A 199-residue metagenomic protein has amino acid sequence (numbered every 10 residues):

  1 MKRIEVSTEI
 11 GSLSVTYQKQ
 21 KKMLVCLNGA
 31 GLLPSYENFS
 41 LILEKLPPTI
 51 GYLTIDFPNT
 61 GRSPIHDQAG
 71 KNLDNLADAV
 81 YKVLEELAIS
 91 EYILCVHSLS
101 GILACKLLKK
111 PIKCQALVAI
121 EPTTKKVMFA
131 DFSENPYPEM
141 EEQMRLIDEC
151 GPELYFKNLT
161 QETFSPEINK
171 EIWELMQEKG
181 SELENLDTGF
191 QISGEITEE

Functional and structural regions predicted by a protein language model:
E9-R62: Conserved HGGG/HGGXW glycine-rich cap/lid loop of the alpha/beta-hydrolase fold
Y36-N38, S63-A69, M128-A130: Conserved catalytic-core motifs of eukaryotic protein kinase domains, centered on the activation segment
L41, K106-L107: Active-site signature of alpha/beta-hydrolase-fold catalytic machinery across serine- and Asp/Cys-nucleophile hydrolases
T54-I93: Active-site loop/oxyanion-hole signature of alpha/beta-hydrolase fold enzymes
L94-V96, I120: Short beta-strand immediately N-terminal to the catalytic nucleophile in serine-hydrolase-like folds
V96-S100, A104: Gly/Ala-rich beta-loop-alpha elbow adjacent to hydrolase catalytic centers
K109, Q115-E149: Flexible "cap/lid" loop of the alpha/beta hydrolase fold
M128-D131, I147-E199: Conserved alpha/beta-hydrolase catalytic His-Asp/Glu region
